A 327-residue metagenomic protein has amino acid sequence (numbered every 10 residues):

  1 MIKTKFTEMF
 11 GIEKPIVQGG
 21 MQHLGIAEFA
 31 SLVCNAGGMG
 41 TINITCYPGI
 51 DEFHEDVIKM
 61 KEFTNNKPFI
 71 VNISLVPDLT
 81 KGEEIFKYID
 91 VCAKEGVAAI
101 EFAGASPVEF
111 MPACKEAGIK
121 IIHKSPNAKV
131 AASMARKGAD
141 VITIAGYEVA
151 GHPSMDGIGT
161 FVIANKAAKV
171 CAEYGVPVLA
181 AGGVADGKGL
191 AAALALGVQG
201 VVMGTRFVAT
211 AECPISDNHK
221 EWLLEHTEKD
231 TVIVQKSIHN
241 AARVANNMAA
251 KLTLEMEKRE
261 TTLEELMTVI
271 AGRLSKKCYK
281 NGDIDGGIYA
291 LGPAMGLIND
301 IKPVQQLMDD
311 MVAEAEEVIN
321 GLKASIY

Functional and structural regions predicted by a protein language model:
M1-D156, F161-Y174: Active-site entrance/lid segments in N-terminal catalytic domains of soluble metabolic enzymes
K124, G182-G183: Conserved acidic functional residues
P153-L179, A185-Y327: Conserved active-site-proximal phosphate/metal-binding subdomains
